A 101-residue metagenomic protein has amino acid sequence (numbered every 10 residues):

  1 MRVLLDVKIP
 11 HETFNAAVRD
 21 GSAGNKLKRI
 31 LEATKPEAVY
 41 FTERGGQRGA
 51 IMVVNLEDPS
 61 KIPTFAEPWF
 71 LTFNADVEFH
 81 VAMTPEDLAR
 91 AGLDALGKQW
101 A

Functional and structural regions predicted by a protein language model:
M1-A101: Conserved, structured core segments of small domains
